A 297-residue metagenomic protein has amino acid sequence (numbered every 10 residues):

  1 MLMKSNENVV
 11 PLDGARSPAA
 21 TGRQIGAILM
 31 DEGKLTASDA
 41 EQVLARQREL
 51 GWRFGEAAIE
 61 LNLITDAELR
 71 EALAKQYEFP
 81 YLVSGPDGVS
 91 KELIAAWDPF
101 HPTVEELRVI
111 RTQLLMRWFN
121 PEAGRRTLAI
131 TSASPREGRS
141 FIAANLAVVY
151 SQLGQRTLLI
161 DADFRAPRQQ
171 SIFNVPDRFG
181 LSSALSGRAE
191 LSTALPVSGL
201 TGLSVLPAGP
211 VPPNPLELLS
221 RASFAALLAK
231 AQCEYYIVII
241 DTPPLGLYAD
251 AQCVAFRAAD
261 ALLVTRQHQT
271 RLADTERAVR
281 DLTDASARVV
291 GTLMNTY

Functional and structural regions predicted by a protein language model:
M1-L50, E60-V83, D87-Y297: P-loop NTP-binding module
R53-F54: Short, charged amphipathic recognition helices of the HTH superfamily and cognate SANT/SANTA-like modules
